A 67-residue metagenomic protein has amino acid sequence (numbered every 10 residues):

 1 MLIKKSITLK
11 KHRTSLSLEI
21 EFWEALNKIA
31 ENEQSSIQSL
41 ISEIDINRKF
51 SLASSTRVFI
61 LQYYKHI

Functional and structural regions predicted by a protein language model:
M1-S17: Short Lys/Arg-rich basic patches
L2-I3, N27-E31, S36-I67: Basic nucleic-acid-binding interfaces
W23: Short active-site loop/helix that positions an aromatic residue
